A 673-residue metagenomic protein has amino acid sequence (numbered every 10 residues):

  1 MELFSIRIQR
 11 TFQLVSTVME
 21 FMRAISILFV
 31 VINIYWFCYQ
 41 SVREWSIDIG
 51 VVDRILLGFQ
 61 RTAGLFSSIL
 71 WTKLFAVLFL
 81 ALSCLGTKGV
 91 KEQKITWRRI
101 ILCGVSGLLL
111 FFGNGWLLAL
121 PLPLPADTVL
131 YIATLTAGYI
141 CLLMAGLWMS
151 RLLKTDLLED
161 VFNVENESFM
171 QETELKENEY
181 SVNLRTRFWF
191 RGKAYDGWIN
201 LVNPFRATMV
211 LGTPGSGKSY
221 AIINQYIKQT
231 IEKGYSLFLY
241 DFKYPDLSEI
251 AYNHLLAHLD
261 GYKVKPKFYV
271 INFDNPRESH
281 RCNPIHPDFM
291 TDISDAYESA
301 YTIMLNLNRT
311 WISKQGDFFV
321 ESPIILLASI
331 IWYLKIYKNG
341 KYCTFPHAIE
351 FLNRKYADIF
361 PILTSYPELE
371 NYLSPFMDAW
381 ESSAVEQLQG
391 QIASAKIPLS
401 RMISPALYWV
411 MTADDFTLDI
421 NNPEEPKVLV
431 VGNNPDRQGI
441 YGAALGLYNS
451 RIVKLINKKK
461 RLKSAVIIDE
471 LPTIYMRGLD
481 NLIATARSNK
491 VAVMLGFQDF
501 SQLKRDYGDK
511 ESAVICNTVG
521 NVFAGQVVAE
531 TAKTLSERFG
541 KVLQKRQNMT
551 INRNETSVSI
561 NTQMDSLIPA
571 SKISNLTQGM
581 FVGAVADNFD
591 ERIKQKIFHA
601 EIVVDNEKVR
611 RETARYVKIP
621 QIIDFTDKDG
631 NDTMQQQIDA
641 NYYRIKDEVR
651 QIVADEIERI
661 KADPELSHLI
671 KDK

Functional and structural regions predicted by a protein language model:
M1-S216, Y220, Q225, K233 (+2 more regions): Basic- and hydrophobic-enriched, low-structure N-terminal and domain-boundary segments that flank ATP-binding catalytic
S16-M19, Y240-D241, N272, G525: Active-site-adjacent beta-strand anchor residues
V42-R43, L80, L110, P423 (+3 more regions): Short alpha-helix boundary/capping motifs
I47, K154, L158, I199-V491 (+5 more regions): P-loop NTPase motor domains
F59-G64, T344-A348, T412, T550-N554: Short, surface-exposed recognition loops or helix-turn segments adjacent to catalytic cores
F188-A194, N308-F318, R546-Q563: Low-complexity, polar-biased intrinsically disordered regions enriched in Pro/Ser/Thr/Gly
I483-T485, N489-A586: Conserved ATP-driven motor cores of ASCE-family P-loop NTPases powering translocation/secretion/packaging/pilus
F598-H599: N-terminal charged/capping segments associated with class I S-adenosyl-L-methionine
